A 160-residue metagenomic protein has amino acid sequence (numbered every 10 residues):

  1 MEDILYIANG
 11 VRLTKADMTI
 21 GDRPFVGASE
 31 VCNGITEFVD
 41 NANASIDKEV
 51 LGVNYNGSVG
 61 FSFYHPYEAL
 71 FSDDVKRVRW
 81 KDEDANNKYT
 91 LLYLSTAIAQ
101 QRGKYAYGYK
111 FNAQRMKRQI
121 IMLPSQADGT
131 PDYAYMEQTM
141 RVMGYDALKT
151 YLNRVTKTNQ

Functional and structural regions predicted by a protein language model:
M1-C32, A127-Q160: Non-catalytic DNA-recognition/assembly elements of restriction-modification systems
E2-I120: DNA target-recognition domains and sequence-specific DNA-contacting regions of bacterial/archaeal
K81-D84, S125-G129: A generic structural motif
R118-S125, G144: An amphipathic, hydrophobic-aromatic interaction surface with interspersed Lys/Arg that forms lipid/phosphate-bearing
